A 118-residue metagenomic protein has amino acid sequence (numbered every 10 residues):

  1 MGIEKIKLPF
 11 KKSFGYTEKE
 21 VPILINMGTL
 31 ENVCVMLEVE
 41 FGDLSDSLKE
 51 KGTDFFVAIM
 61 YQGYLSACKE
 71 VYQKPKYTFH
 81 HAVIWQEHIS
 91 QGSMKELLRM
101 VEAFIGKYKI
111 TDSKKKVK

Functional and structural regions predicted by a protein language model:
M1-G15, V35-K51, V71-K118: Charged interaction scaffolds used for protein-protein
K19-V21: Short, isolated positions in well-ordered beta-strands
I23, E50-T53: Amphipathic, non-membrane alpha-helical segments in soluble helical-bundle scaffolds
N26: Residue-level signal for threonine
T29, L65-K69: Acidic/histidine-enriched, beta-strand-rich ligand/metal-binding domains
F55-S66, R99: Short, hydrophobic/amphipathic alpha-helical patches that form generic packing surfaces within helical domains
